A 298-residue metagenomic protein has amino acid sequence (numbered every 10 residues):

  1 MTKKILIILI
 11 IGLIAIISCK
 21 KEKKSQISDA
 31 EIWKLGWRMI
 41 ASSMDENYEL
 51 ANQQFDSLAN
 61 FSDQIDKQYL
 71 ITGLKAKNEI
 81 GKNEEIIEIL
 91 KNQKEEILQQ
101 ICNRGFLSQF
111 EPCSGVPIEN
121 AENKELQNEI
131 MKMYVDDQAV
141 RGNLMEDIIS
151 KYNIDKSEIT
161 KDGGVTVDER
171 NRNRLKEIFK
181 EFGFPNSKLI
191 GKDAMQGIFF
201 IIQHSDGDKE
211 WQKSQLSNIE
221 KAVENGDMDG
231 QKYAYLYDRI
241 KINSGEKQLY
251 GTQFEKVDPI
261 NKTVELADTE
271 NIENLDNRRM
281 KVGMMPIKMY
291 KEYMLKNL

Functional and structural regions predicted by a protein language model:
M1-E31: Bacterial Sec-dependent N-terminal signal peptides
K4-L6, M39, E46-N60, L70 (+3 more regions): N-terminal, helix-rich and Lys/Arg-enriched segments in bacterial and organellar proteins
L13, I17-S18, L70, N78-G81 (+4 more regions): Generic alpha-helix signal with a bias toward terminal, lower-confidence helices and secondary-structure junctions
I16-I17, D137, L275: General helical secondary-structure elements
S25-M195, S205-G207: Preference for long, solvent-exposed alpha-helical segments and helix-linker "stalks"
R141, I149-L298: Short beta-strand and adjacent turn/loop elements
